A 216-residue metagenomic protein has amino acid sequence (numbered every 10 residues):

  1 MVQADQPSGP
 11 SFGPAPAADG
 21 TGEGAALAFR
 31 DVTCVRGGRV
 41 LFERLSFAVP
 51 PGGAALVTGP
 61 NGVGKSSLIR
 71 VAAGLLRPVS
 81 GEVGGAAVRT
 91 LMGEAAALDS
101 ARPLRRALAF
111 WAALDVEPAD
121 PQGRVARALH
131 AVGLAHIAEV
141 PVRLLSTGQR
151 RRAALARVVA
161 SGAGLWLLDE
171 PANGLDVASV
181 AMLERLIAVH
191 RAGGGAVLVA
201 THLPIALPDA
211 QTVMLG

Functional and structural regions predicted by a protein language model:
V2-P51, L56, R77-S80: A short, flexible loop at the N-terminus of ABC-type nucleotide-binding domains that lies
A73: Helix-to-loop junction immediately C-terminal to a conserved catalytic motif
A95, S100-E117, R124-R127: Q-loop/switch helix immediately C-terminal to the Walker
D120-I137: Conserved ABC ATPase "signature" region
P141-G148: Conserved ABC ATPase signature
L155, G194: Hydrophobic anchor residue at the start of the ABC signature
V158-V159: ABC ATPase C-loop
W166-E170: Catalytic Walker B motif of ABC-type/P-loop ATPase nucleotide-binding domains
